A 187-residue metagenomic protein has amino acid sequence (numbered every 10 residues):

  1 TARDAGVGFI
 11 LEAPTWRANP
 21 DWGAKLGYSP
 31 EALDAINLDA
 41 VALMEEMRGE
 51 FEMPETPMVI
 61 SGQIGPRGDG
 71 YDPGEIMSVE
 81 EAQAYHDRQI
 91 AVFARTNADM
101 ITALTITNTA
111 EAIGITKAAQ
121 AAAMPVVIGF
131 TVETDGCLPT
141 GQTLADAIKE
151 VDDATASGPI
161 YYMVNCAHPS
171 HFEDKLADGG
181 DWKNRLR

Functional and structural regions predicted by a protein language model:
T1-R187: Domain-level signal for soluble alpha/beta catalytic cores
